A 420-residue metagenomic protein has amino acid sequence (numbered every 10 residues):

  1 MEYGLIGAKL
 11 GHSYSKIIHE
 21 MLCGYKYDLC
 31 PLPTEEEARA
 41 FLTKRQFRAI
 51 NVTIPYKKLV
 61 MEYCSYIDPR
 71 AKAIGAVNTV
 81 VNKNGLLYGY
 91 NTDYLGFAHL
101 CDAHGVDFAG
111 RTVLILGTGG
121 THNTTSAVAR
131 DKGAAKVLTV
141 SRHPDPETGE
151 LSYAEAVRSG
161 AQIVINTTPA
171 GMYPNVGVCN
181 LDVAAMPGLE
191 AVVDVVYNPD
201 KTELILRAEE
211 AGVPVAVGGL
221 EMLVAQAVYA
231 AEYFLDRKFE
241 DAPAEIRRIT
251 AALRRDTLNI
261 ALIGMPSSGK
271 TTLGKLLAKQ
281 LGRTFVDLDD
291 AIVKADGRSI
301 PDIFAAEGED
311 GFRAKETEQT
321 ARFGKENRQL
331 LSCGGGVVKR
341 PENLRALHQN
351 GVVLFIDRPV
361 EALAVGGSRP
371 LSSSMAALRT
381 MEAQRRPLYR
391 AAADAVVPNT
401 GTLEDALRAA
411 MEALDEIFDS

Functional and structural regions predicted by a protein language model:
E2-H104, P199-K201, I205-R207, A211-V217 (+1 more regions): Phosphate/diphosphate ligand-binding glycine-rich loop within oxidoreductases
G7, G89-Y94, C101-D102, V106 (+3 more regions): Glycine-rich adenosine-cofactor-binding loop
P31, V195-L258, N399: Adenosine-phosphate binding glycine-rich loop
D131-G149, D289-A291, A295-D296: NAD(P)-binding Rossmann-fold cofactor-contacting core
T148-A216, V337-N343: Rossmann-like adenosine-cofactor binding region
A244-D256, L276, Q280, E326 (+2 more regions): NTP-dependent small-molecule kinase module
D290-H348: ATP-dependent small-molecule kinase phosphotransfer cores that center on conserved nucleotide phosphate-binding segments
Q349-L388, A395: A glycine- and Lys/Arg-enriched "phosphate-lid" helix/loop adjacent to the NTP-binding pocket of small-molecule kinases
